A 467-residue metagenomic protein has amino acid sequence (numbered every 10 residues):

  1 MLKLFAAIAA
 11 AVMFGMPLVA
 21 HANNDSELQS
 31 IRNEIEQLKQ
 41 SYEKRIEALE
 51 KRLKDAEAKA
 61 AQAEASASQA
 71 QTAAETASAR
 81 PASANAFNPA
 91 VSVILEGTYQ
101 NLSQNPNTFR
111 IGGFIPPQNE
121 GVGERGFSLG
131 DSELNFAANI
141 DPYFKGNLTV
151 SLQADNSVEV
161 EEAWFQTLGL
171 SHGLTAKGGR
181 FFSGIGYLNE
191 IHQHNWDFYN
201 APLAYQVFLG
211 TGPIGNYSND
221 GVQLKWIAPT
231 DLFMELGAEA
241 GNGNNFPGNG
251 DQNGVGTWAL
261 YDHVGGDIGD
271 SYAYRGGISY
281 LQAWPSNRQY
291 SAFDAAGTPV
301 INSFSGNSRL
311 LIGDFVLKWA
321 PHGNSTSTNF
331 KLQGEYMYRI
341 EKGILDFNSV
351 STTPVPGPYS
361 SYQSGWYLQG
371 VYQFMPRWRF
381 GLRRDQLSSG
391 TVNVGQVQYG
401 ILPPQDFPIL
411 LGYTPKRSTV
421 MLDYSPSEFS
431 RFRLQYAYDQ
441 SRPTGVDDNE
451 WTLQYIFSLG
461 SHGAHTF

Functional and structural regions predicted by a protein language model:
M1-A7: Bacterial N-terminal signal peptides that target proteins for export
M13-H21: C-terminal segment of classical bacterial N-terminal signal peptides
H21-I111, I115-P117, F233, Q454 (+2 more regions): N-terminal periplasmic/intermembrane-space "pro-region" immediately following the signal or transit peptide
E34, G212, G250, S303: Conserved aromatic-histidine-acidic binding/catalytic patches
T76-S83, E120, I301-N302, D406-P408: Intrinsically disordered, low-complexity acidic Ser/Thr-rich regulatory segments
R80-F246, Q252-D270, Y280, L317 (+2 more regions): Outer membrane beta-barrel
W164, D197, Y272-F467: Outer-membrane beta-barrel pore domains
